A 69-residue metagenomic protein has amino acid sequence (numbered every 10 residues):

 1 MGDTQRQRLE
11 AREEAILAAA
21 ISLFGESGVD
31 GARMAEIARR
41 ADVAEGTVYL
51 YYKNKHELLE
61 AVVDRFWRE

Functional and structural regions predicted by a protein language model:
M1, Q5, L9: Basic DNA-binding region of bZIP-type proteins
A11, A15-S22, E26, R40 (+2 more regions): Alpha-helical structural segments
I16, I37, V48: Conserved hydrophobic/aromatic packing and binding residues within compact polymer-binding modules
L23, M34, E45: Helix-turn-helix DNA-binding elements, focusing on the entry/boundary residues of the two helices that contact DNA
G28-V29, Y49: Short amphipathic helical patch at the helix-1/turn junction of helix-turn-helix
D30-G31, E36, H56-E57: Residue-level preference for short helical/loop micro-motifs built around acidic side chains
V43-Y52: Short hydrophobic/aromatic patch on the recognition helix
